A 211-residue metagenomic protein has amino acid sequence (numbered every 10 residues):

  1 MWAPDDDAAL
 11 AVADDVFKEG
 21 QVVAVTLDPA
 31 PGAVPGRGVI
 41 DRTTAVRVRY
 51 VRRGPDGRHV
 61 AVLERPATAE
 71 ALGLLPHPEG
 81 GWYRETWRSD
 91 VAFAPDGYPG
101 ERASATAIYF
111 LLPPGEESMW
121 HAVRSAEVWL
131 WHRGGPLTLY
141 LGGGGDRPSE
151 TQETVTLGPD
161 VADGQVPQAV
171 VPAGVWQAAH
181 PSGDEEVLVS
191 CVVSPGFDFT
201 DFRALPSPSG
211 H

Functional and structural regions predicted by a protein language model:
W2-P4, D14-E19, D28-G36, G54-A169 (+3 more regions): Non-catalytic, conserved peripheral segments adjacent to functional cores
V23-P29, G36-V48: N-terminal accessory interaction module
D41, V51-D56: General helical structural elements
P172-A173: A secondary-structure boundary/capping signal
